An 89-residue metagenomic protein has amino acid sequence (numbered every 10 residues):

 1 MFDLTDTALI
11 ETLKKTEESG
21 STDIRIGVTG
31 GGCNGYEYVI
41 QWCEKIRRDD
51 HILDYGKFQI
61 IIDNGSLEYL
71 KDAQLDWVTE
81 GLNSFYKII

Functional and structural regions predicted by a protein language model:
M1-I89: Signature of N-terminal electron-transfer/Fe-S-associated modules in redox systems
